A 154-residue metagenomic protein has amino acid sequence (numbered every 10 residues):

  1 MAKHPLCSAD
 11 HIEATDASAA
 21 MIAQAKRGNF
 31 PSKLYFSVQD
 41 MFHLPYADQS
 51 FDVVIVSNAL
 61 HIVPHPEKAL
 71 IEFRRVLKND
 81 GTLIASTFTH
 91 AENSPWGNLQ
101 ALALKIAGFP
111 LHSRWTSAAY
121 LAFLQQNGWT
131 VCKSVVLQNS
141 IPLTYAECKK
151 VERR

Functional and structural regions predicted by a protein language model:
M1-H43: Class I SAM-dependent methyltransferase SAM/SAH-binding core
P31-S32, A47, T130: Conserved H-loop
Q39-V54: A short acidic, Gly/Pro-enriched loop at the edge of an enzyme's catalytic core that lines a small-molecule cofactor
V53-P66: A short SAM/SAH-binding and catalytic strip from SAM-dependent methyltransferases
E67-T82: A short glycine-rich, Lys/Arg-flanked "PGG" loop and its adjoining helix->strand segment in the class I
T82-A107: Conserved class I S-adenosyl-L-methionine
H112-G128: Short alpha-helix
N127-R154: Core SAM-dependent methyltransferase catalytic element
